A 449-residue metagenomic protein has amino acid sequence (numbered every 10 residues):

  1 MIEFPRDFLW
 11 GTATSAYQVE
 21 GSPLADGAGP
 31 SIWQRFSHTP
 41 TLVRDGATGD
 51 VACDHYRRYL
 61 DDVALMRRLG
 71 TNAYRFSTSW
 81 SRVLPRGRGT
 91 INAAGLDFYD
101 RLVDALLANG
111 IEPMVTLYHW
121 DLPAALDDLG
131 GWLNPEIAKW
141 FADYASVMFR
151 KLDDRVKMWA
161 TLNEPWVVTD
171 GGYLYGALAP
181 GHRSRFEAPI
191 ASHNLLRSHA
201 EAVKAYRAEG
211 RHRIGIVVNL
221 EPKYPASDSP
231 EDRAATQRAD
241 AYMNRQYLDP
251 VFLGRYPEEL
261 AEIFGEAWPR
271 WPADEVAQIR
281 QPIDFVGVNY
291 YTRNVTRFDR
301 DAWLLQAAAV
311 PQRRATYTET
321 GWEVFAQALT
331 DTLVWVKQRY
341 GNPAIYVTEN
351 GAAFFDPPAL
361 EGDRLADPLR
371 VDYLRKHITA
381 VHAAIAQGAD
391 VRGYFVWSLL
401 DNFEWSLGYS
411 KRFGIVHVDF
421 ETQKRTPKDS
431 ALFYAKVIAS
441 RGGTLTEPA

Functional and structural regions predicted by a protein language model:
M1-V43, R67, R86-R88, L96-A449: Active-site region of glycoside hydrolase catalytic domains
P5, H55, Y59-D62, S430: Short N-terminal amphipathic alpha-helix/helix-capping patch enriched in small hydrophobics with frequent Ser/Thr
D7-L9, Y56, A73: A common structural microfeature
R44-R58: Active-site mouth loops of central-metabolism enzymes
R58-S79, Q281, F285, R339: Catalytic domains of carbohydrate-active enzymes, especially glycoside hydrolases
T78-I91: Glycine-rich, proline-tolerant flexible connector loops at the mouths of alpha/beta enzymes
